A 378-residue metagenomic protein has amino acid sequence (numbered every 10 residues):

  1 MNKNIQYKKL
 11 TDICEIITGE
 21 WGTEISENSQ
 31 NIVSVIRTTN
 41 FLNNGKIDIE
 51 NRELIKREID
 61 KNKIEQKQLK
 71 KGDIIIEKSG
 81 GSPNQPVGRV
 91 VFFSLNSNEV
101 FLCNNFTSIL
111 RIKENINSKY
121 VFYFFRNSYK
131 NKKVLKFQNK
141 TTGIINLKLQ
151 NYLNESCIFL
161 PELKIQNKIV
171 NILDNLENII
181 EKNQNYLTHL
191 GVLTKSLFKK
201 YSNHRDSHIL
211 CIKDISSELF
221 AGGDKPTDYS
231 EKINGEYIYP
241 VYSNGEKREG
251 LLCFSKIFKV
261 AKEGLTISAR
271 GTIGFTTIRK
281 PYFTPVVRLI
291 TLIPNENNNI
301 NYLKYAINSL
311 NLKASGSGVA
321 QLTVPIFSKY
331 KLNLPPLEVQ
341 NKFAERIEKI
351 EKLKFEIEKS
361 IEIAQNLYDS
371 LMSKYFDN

Functional and structural regions predicted by a protein language model:
M1-W21, F159-V170, D174-P226, E231-E246 (+3 more regions): Non-catalytic DNA-recognition/assembly elements of restriction-modification systems
K3, K132-K133: Short glycine-centered helix-capping/turn motifs at secondary-structure transition points
T11-I25, N40-I74, G81, K213-K262 (+2 more regions): Sequence-specific dsDNA recognition surfaces
R37, E65-K67, K71-R126, S243-N308 (+2 more regions): A short beta-sheet element
V100-S108, I116, V134-K164, F283-I290 (+1 more regions): A short glycine-rich beta-alpha junction/loop motif
N117-F124, E162, K168, I172 (+3 more regions): Short amphipathic alpha-helical coupling segments at ligand-binding clamshell hinges and other catalytic/signaling
L310-A314, E351-L353: A common structural junction motif
